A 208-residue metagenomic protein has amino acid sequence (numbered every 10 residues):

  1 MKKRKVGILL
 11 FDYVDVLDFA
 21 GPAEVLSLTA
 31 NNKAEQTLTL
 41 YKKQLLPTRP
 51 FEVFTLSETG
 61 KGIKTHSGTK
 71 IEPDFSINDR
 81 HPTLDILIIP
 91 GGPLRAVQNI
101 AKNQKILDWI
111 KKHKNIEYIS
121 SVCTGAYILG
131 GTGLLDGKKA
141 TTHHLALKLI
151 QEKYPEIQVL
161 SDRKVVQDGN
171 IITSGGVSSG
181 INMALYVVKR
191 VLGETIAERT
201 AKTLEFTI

Functional and structural regions predicted by a protein language model:
M1-I119, I128-G130, S161-D162, N182-I208: Extended, subdomain-level signal for the structured scaffold at the beginning of enzyme domains
I119-S120, A140: A short beta-strand/loop micro-motif in the catalytic core of glycosyltransferases that engages the nucleotide-sugar
D136-D162: A conserved active-site-flanking secondary-structure segment within enzyme catalytic domains
I171: Conserved catalytic/binding loops enriched for acidic/polar residues
G176-G180: Short acidic alpha-helix initiation/capping motifs at coil-to-helix transition points, especially at protein N-termini
